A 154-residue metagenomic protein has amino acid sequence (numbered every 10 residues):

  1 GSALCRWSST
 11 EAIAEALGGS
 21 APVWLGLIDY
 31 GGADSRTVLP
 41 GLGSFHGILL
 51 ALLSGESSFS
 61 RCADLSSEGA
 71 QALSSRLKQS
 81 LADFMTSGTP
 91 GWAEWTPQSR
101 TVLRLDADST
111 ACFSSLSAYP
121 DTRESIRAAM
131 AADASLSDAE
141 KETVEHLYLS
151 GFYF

Functional and structural regions predicted by a protein language model:
G1-F154: C-terminal helix-and-tail extensions that cap enzymatic domains
